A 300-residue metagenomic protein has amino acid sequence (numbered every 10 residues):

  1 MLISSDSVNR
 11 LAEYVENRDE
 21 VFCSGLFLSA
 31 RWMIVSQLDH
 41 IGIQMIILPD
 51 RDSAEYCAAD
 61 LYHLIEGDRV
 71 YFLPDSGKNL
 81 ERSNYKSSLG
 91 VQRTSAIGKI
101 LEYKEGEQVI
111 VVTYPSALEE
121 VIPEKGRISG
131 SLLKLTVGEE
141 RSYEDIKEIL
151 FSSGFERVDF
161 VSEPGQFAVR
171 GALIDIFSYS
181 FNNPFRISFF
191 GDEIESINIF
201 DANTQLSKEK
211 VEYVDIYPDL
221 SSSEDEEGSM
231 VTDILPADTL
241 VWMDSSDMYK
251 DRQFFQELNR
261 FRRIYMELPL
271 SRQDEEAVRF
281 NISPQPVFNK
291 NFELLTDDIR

Functional and structural regions predicted by a protein language model:
M1-R300: ASCE RecA-like P-loop NTPase motor cores that couple ATP hydrolysis to mechanical translocation on nucleic acids
